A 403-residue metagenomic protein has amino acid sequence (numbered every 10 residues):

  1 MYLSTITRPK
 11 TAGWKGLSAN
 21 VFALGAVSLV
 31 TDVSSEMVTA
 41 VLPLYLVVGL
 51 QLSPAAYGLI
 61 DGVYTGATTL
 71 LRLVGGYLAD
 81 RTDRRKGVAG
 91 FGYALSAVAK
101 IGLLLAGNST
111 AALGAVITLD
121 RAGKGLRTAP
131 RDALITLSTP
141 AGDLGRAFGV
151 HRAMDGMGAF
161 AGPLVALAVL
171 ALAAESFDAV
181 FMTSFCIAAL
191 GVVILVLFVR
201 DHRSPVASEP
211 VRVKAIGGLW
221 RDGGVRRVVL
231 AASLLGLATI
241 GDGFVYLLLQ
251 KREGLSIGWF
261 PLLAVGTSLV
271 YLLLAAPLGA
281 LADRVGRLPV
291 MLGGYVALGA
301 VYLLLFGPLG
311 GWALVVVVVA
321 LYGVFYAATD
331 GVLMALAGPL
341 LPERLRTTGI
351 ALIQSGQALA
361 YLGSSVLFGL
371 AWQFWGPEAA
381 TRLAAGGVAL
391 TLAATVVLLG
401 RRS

Functional and structural regions predicted by a protein language model:
Y2-S18, D201-A231: Juxtamembrane intracellular "pre-TM" segments in multi-pass secondary transporters
G13-T65, R226-L263: Helix-loop boundary and gating motifs at the non-cytosolic
L44-G49, A161-A179, G363-A379: Transmembrane alpha-helix termini and helix-breaking/packing motifs in multi-pass membrane transporters
L71-R84, L170, L274-R287, W372: Helix-to-loop junctions at the C-terminal end of transmembrane segments in multipass secondary transporters
R81-Y93, R284-Y295: Cytoplasmic membrane-interface "Motif A"-like loop-to-helix N-cap segments of 12-TM Major Facilitator Superfamily
A94-N108, V296-G310: C-terminal ends and interior cores of transmembrane alpha-helices in multi-pass membrane transporters/permeases
V116-M157, L336: Cytoplasmic helix-loop-helix junction between adjacent transmembrane helices in 12-TM secondary transporters
C186-V206, T391-L399: C-terminal membrane-cytosol helix-exit motif in multi-pass small-molecule transporters
